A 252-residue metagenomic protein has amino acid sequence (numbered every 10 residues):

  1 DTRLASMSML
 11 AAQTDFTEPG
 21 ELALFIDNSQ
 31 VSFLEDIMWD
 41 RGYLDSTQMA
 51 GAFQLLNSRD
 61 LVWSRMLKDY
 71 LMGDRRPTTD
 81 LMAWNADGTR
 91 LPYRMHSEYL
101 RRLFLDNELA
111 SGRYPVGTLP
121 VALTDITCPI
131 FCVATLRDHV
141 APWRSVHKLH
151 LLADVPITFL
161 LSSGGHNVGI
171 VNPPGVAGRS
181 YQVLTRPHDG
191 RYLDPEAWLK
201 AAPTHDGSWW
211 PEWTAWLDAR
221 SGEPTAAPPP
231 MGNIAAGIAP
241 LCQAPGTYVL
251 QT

Functional and structural regions predicted by a protein language model:
D1-A5, L152-F159: Secondary-structure transition/capping motifs at alpha-helix termini and the adjoining loop/turn into the next element
T2-Y99, D218-T252: Alpha/beta-hydrolase-fold enzymes
N85-V121, C128-P129: Mobile cap/lid helix-loop segments that gate and shape the active-site cleft of serine hydrolases
I126, C132-A134, D138: Short beta-strand/loop motif that positions the catalytic acidic residue of the alpha/beta-hydrolase fold
R137-A141, H166-V168: Acidic catalytic loop of the alpha/beta-hydrolase fold
P142-L152, S163: Short alpha-helix in the alpha/beta-hydrolase fold that links the catalytic acid
T158-T252: Catalytic active-site module of serine/aspartate enzymes centered on a nucleophile-bearing elbow/loop
